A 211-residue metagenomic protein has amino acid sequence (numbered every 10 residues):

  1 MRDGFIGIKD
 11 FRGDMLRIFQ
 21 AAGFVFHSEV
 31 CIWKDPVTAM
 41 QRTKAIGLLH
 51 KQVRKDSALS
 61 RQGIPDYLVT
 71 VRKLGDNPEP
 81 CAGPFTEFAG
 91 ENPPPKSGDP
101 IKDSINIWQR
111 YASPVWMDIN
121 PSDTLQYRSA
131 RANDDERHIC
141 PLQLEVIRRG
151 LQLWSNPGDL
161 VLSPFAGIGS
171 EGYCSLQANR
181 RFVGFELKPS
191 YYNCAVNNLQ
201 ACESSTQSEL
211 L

Functional and structural regions predicted by a protein language model:
M1-C194: Core catalytic lobe of class I
V196-L211: S-adenosyl-L-methionine
